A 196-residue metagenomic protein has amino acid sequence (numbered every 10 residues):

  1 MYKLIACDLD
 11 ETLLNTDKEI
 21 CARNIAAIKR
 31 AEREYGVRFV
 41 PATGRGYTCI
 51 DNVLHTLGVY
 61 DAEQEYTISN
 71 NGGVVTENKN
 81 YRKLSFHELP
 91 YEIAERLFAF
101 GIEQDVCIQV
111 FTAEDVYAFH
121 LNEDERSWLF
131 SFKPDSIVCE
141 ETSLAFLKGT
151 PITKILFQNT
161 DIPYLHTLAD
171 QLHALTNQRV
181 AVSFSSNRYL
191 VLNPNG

Functional and structural regions predicted by a protein language model:
K3-K18: Asp-based phosphoryl-transfer active-site loop
T16, P41-A42, P194: Small/polar loops that bind or transfer phosphate-bearing groups
D17-I20, E88: Short, solvent-exposed loop/turn segments at secondary-structure boundaries
E19, T48-C49, P163: Short alpha-helical
A22-R23, I155: Substrate-gripping "pore-loop 1 plus following alpha2 helix"
N24-E125: Active-site phosphate-binding/coordination module
F100, Q104-C107, F111-G196: Conserved acidic, metal-coordinating active-site core of Asp-based, Mg2+-dependent phosphoryl-transfer enzymes
